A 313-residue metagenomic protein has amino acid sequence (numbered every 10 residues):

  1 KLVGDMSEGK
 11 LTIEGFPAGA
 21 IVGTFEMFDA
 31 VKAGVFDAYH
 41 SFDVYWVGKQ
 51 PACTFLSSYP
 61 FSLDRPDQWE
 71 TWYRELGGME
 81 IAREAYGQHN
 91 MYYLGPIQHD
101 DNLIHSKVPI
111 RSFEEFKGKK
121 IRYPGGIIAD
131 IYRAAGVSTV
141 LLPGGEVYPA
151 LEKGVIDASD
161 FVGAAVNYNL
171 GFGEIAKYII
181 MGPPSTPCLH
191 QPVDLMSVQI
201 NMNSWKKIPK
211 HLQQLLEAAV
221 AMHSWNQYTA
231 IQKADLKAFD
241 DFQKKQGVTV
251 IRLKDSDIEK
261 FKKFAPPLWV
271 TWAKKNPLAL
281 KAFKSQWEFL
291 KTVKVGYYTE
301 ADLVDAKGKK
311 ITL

Functional and structural regions predicted by a protein language model:
K1-W69, G77-L313: N-terminal secretory/targeting leader peptides
